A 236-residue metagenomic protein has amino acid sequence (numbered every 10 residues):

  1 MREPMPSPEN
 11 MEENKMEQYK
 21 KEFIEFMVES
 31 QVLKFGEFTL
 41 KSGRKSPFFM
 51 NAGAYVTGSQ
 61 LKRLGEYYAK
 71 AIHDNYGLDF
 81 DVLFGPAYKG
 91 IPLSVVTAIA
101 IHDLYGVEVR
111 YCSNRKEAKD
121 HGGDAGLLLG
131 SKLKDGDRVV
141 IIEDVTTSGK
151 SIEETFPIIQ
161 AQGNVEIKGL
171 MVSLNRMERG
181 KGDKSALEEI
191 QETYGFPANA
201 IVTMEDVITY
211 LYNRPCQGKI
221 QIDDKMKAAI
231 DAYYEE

Functional and structural regions predicted by a protein language model:
M1-K15: Short, Lys/Arg-enriched N-terminal segments with co-localized hydrophobic residues within the first ~10-30 amino acids
N14-L78: Active-site-facing substrate-recognition patch
K15-E25, P157, A161-E236: PRPP-dependent phosphoribosyltransferase catalytic core
Y76-F80, L133-G136: Short helix-loop-beta connector
D79-A87: Short glycine-rich phosphate-binding loop at a beta-alpha junction
A87-L93, S148: Gly/Ser/Thr-rich loops at beta-strand to alpha-helix junctions that form or flank small-molecule/cofactor-binding
V95-V139, E153, Q221: Short, glycine/charge-rich flexible loops or terminal/linker lids adjacent to PRPP-binding catalytic cores
L128-V172: A contiguous pocket-lining binding segment that forms or flanks enzyme active sites
